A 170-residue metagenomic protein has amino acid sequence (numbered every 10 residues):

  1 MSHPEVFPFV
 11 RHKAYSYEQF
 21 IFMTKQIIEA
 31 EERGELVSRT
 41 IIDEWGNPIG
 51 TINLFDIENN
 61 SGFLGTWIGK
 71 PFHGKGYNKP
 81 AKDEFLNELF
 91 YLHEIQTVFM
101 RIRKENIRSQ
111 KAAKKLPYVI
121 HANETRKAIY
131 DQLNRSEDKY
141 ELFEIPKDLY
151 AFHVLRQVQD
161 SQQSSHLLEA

Functional and structural regions predicted by a protein language model:
S2-H3, D43-A170: Acyl-donor (CoA/ACP) binding surface of acyl/acetyltransferases
E5-Q26: Conserved GNAT-fold acetyl-CoA-binding loop/helix
V6, R33-L36, V98: Secondary-structure boundary/capping residues
Y15-Q19, E29, G69-P71, K104: Juxtamembrane/interface motifs at transmembrane-helix termini
Q26-I27, E88: Solvent-exposed, charged/polar functional surfaces in cytosolic regulatory/catalytic domains
I27-T40, G50: A short helix-loop-beta-strand connector motif used in the catalytic cores of GNAT acetyltransferases and, in some
